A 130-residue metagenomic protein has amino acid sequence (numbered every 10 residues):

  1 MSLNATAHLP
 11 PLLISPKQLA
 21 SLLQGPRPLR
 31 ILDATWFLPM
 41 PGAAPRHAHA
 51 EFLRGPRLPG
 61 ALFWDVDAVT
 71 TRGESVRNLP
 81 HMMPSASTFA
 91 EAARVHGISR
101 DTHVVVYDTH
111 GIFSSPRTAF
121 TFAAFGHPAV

Functional and structural regions predicted by a protein language model:
M1-V130: Cytosolic catalytic domains that perform sulfur/thiol-centered chemistry
